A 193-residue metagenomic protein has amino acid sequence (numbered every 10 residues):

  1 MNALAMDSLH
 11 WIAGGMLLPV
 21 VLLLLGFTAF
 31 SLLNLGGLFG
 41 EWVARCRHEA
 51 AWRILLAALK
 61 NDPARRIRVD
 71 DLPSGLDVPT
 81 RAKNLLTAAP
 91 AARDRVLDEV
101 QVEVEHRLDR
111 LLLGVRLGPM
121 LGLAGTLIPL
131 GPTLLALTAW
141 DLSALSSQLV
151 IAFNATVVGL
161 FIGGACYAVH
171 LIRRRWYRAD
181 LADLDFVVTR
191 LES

Functional and structural regions predicted by a protein language model:
M1-V78, Q101-D180: Hydrophobic alpha-helical transmembrane segments of small proteolipidic membrane proteins, enriched in energy-coupled
A58, L85, V96, E103 (+1 more regions): Residues that form generic nucleotide/phosphate-binding pockets
D77-E99: Short, charged cytosolic
R175-S193: Cytosol/matrix-facing juxtamembrane amphipathic, basic-hydrophobic segments adjacent to a transmembrane helix
